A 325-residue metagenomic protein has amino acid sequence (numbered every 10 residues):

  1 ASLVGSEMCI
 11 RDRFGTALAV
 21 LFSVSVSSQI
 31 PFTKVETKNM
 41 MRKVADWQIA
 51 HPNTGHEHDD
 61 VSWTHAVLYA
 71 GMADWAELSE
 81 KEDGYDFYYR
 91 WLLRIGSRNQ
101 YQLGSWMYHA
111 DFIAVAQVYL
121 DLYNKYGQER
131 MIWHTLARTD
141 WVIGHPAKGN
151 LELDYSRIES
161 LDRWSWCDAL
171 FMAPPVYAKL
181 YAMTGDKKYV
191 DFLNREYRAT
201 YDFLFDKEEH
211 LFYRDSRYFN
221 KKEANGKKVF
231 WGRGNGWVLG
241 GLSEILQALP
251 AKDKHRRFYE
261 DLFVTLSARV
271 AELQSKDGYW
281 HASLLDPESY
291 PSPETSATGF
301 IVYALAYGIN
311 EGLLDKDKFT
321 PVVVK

Functional and structural regions predicted by a protein language model:
A1-D12: Single conserved hydrophobic/aromatic residue that forms the stacking wall/gate of nucleotide- or nucleobase-binding
G15-S25: Bacterial N-terminal signal peptides
Q29-K325: Glycan-recognition and catalytic cores of secretory/periplasmic carbohydrate-active enzymes
